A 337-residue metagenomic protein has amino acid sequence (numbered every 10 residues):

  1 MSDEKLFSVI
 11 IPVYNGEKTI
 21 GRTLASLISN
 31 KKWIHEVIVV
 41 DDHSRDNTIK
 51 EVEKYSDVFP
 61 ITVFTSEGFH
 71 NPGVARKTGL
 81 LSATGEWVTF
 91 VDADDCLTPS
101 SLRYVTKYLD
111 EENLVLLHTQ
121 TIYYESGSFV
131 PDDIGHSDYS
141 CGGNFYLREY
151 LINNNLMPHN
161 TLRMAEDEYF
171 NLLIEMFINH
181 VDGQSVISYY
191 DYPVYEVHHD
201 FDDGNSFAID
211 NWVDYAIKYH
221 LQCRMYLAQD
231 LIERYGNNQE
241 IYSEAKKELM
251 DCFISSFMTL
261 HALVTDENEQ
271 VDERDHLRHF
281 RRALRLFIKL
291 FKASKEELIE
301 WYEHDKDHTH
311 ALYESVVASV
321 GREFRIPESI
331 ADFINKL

Functional and structural regions predicted by a protein language model:
M1, T259-L337: Membrane-interface aromatic/basic loop that binds lipid-linked glycans or pyrophosphate carriers, typified by
I11, I34-H43, T62-S66, A93: Short beta-strand/loop segment that forms part of the nucleotide-sugar
N15-S29: Short, well-formed alpha-helical segments that are part of the catalytic scaffolds of diverse glycosyltransferases
S26, D41-K50, G68, D92: A conserved acidic beta->alpha catalytic loop
S66-A83: Glycine-rich, basic loop-to-helix element that forms the pyrophosphate-binding segment of sugar-nucleotide handling
V88: Short aromatic/hydrophobic "clamp" motif used to bind/position activated sugar donors
C96, S100-F129: Conserved donor NDP-sugar-binding/catalytic core segment of glycosyltransferases
P131-W212: Conserved nucleotide-sugar donor-binding catalytic segment
